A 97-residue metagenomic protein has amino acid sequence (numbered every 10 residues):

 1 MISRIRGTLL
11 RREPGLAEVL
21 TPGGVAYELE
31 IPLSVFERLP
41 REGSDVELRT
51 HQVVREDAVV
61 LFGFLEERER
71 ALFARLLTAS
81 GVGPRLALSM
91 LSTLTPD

Functional and structural regions predicted by a protein language model:
M1-I5: Short coil-to-beta-strand transition motifs
R6, L10-P96: Long, highly charged, low-complexity intrinsically disordered interaction regions that mediate electrostatic DNA/RNA
